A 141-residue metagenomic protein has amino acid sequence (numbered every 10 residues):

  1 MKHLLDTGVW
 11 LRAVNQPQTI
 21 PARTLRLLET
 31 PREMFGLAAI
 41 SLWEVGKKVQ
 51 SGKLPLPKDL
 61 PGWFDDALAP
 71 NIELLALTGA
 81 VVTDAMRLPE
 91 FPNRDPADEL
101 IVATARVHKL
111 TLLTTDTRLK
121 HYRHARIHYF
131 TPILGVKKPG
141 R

Functional and structural regions predicted by a protein language model:
M1-L37, S51-D65, H108, T117 (+1 more regions): Short, well-structured N-terminal submotif of metal-dependent ribonuclease cores
V14-N15, T24, V49, M86-P89 (+1 more regions): Short, flexible helix/strand-to-coil boundary loops that buttress conserved ligand/catalytic motifs in alpha/beta
V45: Phosphate/NTP-binding elements of NTP-utilizing enzymes
P57-K58, A69-T117: Active-site neighborhoods of divalent-metal-dependent phosphate/nucleic-acid chemistry enzymes
L119-A125: Short loop/helix-cap segments at secondary-structure boundaries that form the rim of catalytic
